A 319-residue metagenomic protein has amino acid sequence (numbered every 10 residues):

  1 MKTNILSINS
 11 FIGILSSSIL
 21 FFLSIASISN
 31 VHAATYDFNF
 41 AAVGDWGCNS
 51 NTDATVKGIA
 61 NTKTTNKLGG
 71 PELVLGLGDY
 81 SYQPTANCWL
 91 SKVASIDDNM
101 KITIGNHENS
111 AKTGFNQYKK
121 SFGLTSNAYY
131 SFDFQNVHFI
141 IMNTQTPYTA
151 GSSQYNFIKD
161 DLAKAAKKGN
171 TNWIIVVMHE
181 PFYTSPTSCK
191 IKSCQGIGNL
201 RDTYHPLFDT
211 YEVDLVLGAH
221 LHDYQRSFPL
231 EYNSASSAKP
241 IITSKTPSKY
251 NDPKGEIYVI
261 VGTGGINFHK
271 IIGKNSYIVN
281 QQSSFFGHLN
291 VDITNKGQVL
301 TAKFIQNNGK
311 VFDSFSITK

Functional and structural regions predicted by a protein language model:
K2-S17: Bacterial N-terminal signal peptides that target proteins for export
S17-V31: C-terminal segment of classical bacterial N-terminal signal peptides
H32-C88, T184-S185: N-terminal active-site segment of His-dependent metallophosphoesterases
F40, V74, F139, I174-I175: Hydrophobic beta-strand anchors of alpha/beta hydrolase catalytic cores
D45, G78-D79, G105-N106, H179 (+1 more regions): Active-site glycine-centered loops adjacent to acidic/histidine catalytic or metal-binding residues that shape
T85-N170, I174, S188-T203, D209-L215 (+2 more regions): Extended active-site neighborhood of metal-dependent phosphoesterases/phosphodiesterases
I175-Y183, V216-Y224: Histidine-centered catalytic micro-motifs
A302-F312: Short, solvent-exposed aromatic-acidic interface loops
